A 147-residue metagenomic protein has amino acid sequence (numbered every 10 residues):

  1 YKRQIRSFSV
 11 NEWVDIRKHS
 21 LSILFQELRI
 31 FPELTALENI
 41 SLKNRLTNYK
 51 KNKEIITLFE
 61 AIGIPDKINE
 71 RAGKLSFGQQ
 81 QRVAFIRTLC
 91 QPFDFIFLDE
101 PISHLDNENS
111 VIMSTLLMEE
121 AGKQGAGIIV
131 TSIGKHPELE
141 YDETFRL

Functional and structural regions predicted by a protein language model:
K2-S22: ABC ATPase NBD coupling module
K18-L21, Q26-F31, G134: Catalytic "switch" loops of ABC-type ATPases
E27, L34-L46: Q-loop/switch helix immediately C-terminal to the Walker
K50-K67: Conserved ABC ATPase "signature" region
R71-L75, Q79: Conserved ABC ATPase signature
F85: Hydrophobic anchor residue at the start of the ABC signature
I96-E100: Catalytic Walker B motif of ABC-type/P-loop ATPase nucleotide-binding domains
